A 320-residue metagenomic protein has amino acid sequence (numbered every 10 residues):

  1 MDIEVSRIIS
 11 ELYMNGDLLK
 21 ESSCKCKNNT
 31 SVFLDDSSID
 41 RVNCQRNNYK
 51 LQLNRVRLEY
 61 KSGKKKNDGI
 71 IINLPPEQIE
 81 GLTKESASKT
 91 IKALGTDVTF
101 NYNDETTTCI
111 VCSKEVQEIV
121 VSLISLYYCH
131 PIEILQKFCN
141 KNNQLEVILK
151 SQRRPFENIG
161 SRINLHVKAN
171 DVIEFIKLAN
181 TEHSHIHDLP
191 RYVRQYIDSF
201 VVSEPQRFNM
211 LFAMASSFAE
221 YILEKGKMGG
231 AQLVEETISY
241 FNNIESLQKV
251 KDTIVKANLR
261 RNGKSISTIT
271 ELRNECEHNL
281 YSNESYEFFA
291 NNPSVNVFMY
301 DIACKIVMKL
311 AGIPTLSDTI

Functional and structural regions predicted by a protein language model:
M1-S203, F289-I320: Charged, non-catalytic interaction/linker regions at domain boundaries that couple catalytic cores to substrate
R191-R194, S203-A213, Q232, R261-E271 (+1 more regions): Short, well-structured alpha-helical interface segments that form or flank functional binding sites
R194-Y196, V234-N243, H278-F289: Surface-exposed loop-to-helix/strand elements on domain peripheries
F208-K225: Hydrophobic alpha-helical packing segments in soluble, helical-rich domains
L211, K227-A231, Y286-V295: Composition- and surface-driven signal marking solvent-exposed, interaction-prone regions in large proteins
E220-L223, N274-S282, C304-T315: Charged/polar positions within long, soluble alpha-helices
Y221-G263: Flexible secondary-structure boundary motifs
V255-F289: Histidine-centered, metal-coordinating catalytic motifs and their short helical/loop contexts
